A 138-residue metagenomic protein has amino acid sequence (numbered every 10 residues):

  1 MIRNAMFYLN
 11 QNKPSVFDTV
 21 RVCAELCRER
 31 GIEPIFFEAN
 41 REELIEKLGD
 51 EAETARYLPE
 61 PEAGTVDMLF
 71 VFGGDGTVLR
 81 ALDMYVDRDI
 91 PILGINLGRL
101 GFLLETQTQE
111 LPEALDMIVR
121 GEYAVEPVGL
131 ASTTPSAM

Functional and structural regions predicted by a protein language model:
M1-N12: Generic N-terminal amphipathic, Lys/Arg-enriched alpha-helix
N12, D75-T77, L100: Short glycine-rich anion-binding loops that position phosphate/pyrophosphate groups of nucleotides and phosphorylated
P14-V16, R41-K47: Short, charged/polar "capping" segments at the starts of alpha-helices and the immediately preceding loops
V16-F17, G76-L82: Short glycine/serine/threonine-rich phosphate/pyrophosphate-binding segments that cradle anionic phosphate groups
I32-A39: Short internal beta-strands
E53-V66: Short acidic low-complexity segments
R88-T106: Short, acidic/small-residue loops that bind anionic groups at enzyme active sites
L100-M138: Catalytic core of DAGKc-family lipid kinases
